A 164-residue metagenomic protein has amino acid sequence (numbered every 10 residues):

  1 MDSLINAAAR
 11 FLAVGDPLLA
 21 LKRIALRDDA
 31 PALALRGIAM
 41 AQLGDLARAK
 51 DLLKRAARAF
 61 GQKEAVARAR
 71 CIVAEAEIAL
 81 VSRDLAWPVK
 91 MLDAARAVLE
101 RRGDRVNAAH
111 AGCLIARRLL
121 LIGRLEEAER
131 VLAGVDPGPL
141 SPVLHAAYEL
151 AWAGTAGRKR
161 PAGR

Functional and structural regions predicted by a protein language model:
D2, P31, I38, R68-R70 (+3 more regions): Residue register of alpha-helical TPR repeats
P17-L18, L46, L85, R105 (+2 more regions): TPR-repeat structural position
L21, D28, K54-F60, D93-D104 (+1 more regions): Amphipathic alpha-helical segments of tetratricopeptide repeats
D28-P31, L35, R48, K63-R70 (+4 more regions): Structural signature of alpha-solenoid helical repeat junctions
